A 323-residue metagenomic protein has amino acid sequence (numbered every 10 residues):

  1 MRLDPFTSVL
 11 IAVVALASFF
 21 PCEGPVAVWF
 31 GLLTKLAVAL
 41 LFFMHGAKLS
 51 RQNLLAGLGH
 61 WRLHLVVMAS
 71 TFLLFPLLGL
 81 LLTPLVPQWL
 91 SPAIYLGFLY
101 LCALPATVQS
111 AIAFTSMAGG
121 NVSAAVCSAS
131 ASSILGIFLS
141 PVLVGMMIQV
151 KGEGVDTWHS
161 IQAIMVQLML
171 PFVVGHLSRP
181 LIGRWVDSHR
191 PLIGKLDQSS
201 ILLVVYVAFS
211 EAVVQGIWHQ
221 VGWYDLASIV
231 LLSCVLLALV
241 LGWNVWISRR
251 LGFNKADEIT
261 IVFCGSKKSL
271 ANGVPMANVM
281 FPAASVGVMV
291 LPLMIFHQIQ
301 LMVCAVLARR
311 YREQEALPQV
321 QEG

Functional and structural regions predicted by a protein language model:
M1-V86, G145, Q149-K255, Q319-G323: Structural signature of multi-pass alpha-helical membrane transport proteins
S8, S70-L78, A103-V108, A124-G145 (+3 more regions): Membrane-embedded alpha-helical segments of transport systems, primarily multispan ion/solute transporters
P25, G216-W223, M276-M294: Extracellular/periplasmic helix-loop-helix junctions in multi-pass membrane proteins
A56, Q109-N121, H219, W246-R249 (+2 more regions): Helix-loop junctions at the membrane interface of multi-pass solute transporters
W61-M68, W89-A103, G120-S130, P191 (+3 more regions): The feature identifies polytopic integral membrane transport proteins across all domains of life
T83-L139, V144, I148-T157: Membrane-interface helix-loop-helix junctions at boundaries between adjacent transmembrane segments
L239-S248, M276, V290-A316: Membrane-helix cytosolic exit motif
W243-M276, P318: C-terminal hydrophobic structural anchor segments that stabilize assembly/packing rather than catalytic chemistry
